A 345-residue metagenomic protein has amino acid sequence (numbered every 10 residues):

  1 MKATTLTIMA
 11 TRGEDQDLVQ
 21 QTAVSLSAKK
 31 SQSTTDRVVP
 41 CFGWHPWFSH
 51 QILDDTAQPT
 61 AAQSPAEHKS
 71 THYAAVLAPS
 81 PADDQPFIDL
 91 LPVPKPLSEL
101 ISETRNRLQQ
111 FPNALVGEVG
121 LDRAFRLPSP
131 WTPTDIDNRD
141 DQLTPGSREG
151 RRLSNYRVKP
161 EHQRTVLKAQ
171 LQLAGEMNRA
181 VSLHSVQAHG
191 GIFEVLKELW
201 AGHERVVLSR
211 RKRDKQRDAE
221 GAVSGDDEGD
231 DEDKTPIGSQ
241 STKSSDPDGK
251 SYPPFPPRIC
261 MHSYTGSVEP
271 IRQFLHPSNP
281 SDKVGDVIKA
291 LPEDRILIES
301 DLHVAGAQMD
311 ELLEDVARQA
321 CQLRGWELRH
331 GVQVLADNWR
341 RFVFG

Functional and structural regions predicted by a protein language model:
M1, P86-P277, A305: Divalent metal-binding pocket/active-site signature
M1-H50, A114-L115, A180, R258: Divalent metal-dependent hydrolysis catalytic cores, especially in the metallo-beta-lactamase
A10-D15, F48-L53, D84-E99, S281-D286: Active-site glycine- and acidic-residue-rich loops that bind and position anionic ligands or nucleotide-like cofactors
V19, P40, E118, A174 (+5 more regions): Conserved, mostly hydrophobic/aromatic
Q20-R37, E103-A114, F274-N279, V287-P292: Acidic (Asp/Glu)-rich catalytic clusters
W44, H50-L90, F125-Y156, L312-A317: Active-site gating loops and adjacent loop-to-helix segments of metal-dependent hydrolytic enzymes
D294-M309: Short acidic/histidine-rich active-site segments
L312-G345: Mid-to-C-terminal alpha-helical segments outside catalytic/metal-binding sites
